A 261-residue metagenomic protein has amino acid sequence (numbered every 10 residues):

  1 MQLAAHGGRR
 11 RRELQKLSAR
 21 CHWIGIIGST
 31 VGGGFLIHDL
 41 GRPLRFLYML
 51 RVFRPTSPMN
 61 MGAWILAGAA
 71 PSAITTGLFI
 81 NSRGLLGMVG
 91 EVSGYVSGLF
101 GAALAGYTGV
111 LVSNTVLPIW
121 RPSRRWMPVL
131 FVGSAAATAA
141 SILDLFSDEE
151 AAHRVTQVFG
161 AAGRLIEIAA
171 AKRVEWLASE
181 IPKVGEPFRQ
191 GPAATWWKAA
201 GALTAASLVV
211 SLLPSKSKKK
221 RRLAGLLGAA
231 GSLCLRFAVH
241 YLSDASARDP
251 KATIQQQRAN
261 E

Functional and structural regions predicted by a protein language model:
M1-E261: Short amphipathic, positively biased membrane-proximal segments that drive organelle/inner-membrane targeting
